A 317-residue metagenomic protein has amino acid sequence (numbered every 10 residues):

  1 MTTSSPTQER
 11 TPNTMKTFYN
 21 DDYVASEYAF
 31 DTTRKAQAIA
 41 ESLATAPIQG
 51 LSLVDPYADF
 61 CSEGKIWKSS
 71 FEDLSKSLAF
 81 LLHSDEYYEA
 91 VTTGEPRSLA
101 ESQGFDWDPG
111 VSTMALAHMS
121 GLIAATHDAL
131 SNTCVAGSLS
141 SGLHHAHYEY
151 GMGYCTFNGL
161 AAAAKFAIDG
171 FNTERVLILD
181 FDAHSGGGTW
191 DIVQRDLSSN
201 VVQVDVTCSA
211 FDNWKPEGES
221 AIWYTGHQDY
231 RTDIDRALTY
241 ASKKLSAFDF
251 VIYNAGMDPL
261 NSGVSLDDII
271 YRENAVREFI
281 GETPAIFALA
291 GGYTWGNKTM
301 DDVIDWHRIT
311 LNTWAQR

Functional and structural regions predicted by a protein language model:
P6-R317: HDAC/HDAC-like amidohydrolase catalytic core signature
